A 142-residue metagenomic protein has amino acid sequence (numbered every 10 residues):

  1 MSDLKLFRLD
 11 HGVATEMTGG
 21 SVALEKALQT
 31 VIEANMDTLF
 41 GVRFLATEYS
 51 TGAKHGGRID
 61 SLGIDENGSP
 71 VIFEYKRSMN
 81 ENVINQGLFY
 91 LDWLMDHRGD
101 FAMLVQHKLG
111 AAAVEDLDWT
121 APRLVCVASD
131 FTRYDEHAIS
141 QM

Functional and structural regions predicted by a protein language model:
M1-M142: Charged, terminal alpha-helix-loop-beta segments that serve as non-catalytic nucleic-acid engagement and/or assembly
